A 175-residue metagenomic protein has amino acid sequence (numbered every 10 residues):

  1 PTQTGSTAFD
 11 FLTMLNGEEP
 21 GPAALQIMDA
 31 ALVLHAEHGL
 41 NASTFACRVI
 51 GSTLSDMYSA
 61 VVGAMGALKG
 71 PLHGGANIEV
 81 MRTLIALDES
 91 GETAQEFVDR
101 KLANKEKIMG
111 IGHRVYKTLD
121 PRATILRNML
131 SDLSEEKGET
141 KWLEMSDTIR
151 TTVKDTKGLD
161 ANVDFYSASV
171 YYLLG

Functional and structural regions predicted by a protein language model:
P1-L174: Non-transmembrane, aqueous-exposed alpha-helical and coiled segments at domain scale
